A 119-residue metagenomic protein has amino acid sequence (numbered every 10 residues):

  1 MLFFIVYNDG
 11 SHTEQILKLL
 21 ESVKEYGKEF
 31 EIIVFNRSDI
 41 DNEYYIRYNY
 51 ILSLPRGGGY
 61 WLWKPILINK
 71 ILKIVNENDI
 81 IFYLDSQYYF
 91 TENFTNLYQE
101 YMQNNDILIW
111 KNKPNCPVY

Functional and structural regions predicted by a protein language model:
M1-Y119: Glycosyltransferase catalytic domains, chiefly GT-A lineage
